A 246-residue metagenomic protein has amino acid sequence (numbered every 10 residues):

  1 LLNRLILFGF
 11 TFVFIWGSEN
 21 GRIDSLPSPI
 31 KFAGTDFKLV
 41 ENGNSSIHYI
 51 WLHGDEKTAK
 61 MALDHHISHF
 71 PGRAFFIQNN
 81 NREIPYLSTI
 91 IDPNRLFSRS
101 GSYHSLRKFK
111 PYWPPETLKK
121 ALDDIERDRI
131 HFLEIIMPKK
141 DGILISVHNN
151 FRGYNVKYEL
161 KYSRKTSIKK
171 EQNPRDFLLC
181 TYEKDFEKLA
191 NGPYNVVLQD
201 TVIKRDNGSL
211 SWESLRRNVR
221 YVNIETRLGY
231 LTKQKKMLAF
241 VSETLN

Functional and structural regions predicted by a protein language model:
L2-R4, W16-N246: Structured catalytic-domain cores with a bias toward divalent-metal coordination
L7-F14: Bacterial N-terminal signal peptides
